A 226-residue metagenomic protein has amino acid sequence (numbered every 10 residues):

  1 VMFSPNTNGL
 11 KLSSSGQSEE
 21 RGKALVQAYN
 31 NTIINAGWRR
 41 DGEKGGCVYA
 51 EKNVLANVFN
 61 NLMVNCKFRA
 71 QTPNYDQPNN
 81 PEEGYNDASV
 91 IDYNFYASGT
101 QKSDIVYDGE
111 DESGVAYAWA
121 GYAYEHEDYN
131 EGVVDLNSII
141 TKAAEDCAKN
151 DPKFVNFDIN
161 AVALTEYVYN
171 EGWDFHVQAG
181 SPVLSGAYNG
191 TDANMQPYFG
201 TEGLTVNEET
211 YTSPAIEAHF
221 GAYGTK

Functional and structural regions predicted by a protein language model:
V1-T191, M195-K226: Extracellular beta-rich repeat passengers
